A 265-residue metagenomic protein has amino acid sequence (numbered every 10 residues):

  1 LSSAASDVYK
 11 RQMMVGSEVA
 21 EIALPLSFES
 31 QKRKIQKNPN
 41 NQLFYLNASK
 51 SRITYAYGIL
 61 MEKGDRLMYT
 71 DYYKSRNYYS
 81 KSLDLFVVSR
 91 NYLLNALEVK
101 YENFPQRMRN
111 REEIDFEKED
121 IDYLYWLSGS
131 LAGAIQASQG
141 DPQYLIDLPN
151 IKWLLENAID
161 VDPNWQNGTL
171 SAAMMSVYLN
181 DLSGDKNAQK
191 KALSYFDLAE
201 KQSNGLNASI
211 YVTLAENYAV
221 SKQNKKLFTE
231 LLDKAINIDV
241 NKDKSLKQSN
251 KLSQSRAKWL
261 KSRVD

Functional and structural regions predicted by a protein language model:
L1-A5, Y9: Single conserved hydrophobic/aromatic residue that forms the stacking wall/gate of nucleotide- or nucleobase-binding
Q31, N38, I59, L93 (+5 more regions): Alpha-helical junction/boundary sensor with strong preference for TPR arrays
I35, S49, T54-D65, G133-Q143 (+3 more regions): Short coil/turn linking the two alpha-helices of tandem helical-hairpin repeats
L46, T169-A173, A208-T213, S245-Q248: Alpha-solenoid helical repeat scaffolds
Y78, L83-N91, K191-L193, T229-K242: TPR/TPR-like (Sel1-like) alpha-helical repeat modules
R109-S209: Extended amphipathic alpha-helical interaction segments
N241-D265: Terminal, low-structured helical/coil segments at or just beyond the last alpha-helical repeat
